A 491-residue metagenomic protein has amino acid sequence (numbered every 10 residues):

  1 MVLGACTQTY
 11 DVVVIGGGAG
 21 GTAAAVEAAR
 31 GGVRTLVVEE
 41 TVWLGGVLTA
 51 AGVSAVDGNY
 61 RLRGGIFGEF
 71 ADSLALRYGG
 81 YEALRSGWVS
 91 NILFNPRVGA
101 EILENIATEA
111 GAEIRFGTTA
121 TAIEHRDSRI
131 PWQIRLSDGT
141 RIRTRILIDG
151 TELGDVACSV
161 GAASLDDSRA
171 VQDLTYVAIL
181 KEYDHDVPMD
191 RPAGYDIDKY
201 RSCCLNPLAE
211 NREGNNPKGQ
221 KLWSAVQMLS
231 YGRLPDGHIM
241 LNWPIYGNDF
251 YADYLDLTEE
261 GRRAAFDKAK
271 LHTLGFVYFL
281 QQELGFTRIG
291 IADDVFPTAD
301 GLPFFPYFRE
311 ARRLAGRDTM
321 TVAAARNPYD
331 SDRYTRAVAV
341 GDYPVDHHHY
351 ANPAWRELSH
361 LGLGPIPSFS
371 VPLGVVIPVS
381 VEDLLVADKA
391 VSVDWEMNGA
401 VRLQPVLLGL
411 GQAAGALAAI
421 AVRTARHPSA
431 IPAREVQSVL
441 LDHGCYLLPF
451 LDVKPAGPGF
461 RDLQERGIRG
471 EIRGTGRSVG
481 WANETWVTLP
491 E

Functional and structural regions predicted by a protein language model:
C6, V47, T140-I146, G150-L447 (+1 more regions): Flavin (FAD/FMN)-binding glycine-rich loop and adjacent Rossmann-like elements that form
T7-G18: Beta1/beta-strand and adjacent pyrophosphate-binding region of the FAD-binding site in flavoprotein oxidoreductases
G21: N-terminal Rossmann-fold NAD(P) dinucleotide-binding loop
E27, V33-R34, E39-A122, L165 (+1 more regions): Conserved N-terminal/central alpha/beta ligand/cofactor-binding core
L76, L103, A112-E113, V376-V391 (+1 more regions): Glycine-rich, acidic and aromatic/proline-enriched surface loops and short helix-turn segments that act as binding
I92-P96, A100, R262, F266-A269 (+2 more regions): Solvent-exposed, acidic/flexible segments
E124-R141: Conserved beta-strand-loop-beta-strand element in the redox core of flavoprotein oxidoreductases
V453-L463, G470-E491: Extracytoplasmic Gram-positive cell-surface binding/anchoring modules and repeats
